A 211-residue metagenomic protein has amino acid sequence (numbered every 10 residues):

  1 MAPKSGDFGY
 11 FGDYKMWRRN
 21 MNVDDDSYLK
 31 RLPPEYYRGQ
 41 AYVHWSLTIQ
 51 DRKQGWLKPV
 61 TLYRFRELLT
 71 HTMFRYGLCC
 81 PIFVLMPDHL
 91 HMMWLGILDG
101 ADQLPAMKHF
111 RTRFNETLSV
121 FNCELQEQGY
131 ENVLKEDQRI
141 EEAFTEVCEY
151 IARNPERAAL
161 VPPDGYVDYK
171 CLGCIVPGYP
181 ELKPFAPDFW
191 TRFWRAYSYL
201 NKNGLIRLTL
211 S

Functional and structural regions predicted by a protein language model:
M1-S211: Short catalytic/metal-binding and nucleic-acid-binding patches
